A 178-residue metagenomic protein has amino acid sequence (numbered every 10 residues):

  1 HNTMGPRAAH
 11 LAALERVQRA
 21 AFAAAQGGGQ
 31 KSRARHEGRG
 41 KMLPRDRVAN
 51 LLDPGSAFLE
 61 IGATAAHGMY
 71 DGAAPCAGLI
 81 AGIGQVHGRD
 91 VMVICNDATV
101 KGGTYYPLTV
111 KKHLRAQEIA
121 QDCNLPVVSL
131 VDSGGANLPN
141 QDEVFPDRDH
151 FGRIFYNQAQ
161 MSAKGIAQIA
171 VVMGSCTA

Functional and structural regions predicted by a protein language model:
H1-T177: Terminal-region recognition feature
